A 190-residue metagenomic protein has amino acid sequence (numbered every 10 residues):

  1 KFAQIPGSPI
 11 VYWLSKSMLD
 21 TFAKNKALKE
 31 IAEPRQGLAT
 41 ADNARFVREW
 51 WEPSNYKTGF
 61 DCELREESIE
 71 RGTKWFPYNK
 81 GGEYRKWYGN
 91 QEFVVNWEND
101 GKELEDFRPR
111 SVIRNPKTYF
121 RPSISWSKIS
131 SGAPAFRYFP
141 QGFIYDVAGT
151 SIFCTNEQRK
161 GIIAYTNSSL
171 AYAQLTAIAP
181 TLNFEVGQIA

Functional and structural regions predicted by a protein language model:
K1: SAM-dependent methyltransferase catalytic region
Q4-I10: Replace "small metal-dependent catalytic modules" with "small catalytic or cofactor-binding modules
V11, K16-A190: Polybasic, glycine- and aromatic-enriched phosphate-binding surface used to engage nucleic acids
